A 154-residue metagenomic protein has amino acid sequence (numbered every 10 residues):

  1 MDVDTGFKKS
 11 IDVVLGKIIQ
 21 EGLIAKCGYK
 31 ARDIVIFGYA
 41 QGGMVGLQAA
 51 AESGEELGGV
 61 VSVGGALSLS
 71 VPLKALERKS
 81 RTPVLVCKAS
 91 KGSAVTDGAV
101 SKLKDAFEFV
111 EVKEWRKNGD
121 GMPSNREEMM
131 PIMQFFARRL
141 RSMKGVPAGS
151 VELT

Functional and structural regions predicted by a protein language model:
M1-D33: Serine-hydrolase catalytic machinery in alpha/beta-hydrolase-like enzymes
K9, V13, M44-V45, G98 (+1 more regions): Acidic, Ser/Thr-rich intrinsically disordered and amphipathic helical segments
C27-R32, E55-E56, K79-S80: Short helix-terminating capping/connector loops at secondary-structure junctions
I34-G38, V60-S62: Extended hydrophobic secondary-structure segments that form protein cores and membrane-embedded regions
F37-G42, G46: Gly/Ala-rich beta-loop-alpha elbow adjacent to hydrolase catalytic centers
Q48-E52: Active-site signature of alpha/beta-hydrolase-fold catalytic machinery across serine- and Asp/Cys-nucleophile hydrolases
G59-T154: The feature captures the conserved acid-bearing segment of alpha/beta-hydrolase catalytic domains
